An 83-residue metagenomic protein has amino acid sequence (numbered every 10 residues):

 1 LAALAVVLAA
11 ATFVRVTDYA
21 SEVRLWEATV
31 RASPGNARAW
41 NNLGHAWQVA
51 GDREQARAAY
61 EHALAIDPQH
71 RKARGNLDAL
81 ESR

Functional and structural regions predicted by a protein language model:
L1-Q55, A59-E81: Polytopic membrane enzymes that build or remodel cell-surface glycoconjugates and lipids
